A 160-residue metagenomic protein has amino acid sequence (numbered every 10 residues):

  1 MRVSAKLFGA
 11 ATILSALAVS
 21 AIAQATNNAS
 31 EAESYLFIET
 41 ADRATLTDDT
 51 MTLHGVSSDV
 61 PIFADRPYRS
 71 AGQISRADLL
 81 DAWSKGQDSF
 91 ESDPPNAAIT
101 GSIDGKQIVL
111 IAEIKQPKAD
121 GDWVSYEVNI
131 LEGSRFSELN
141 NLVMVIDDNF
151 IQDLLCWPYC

Functional and structural regions predicted by a protein language model:
M1-A10: Bacterial N-terminal signal peptides that target proteins for export
A10-A18: Bacterial N-terminal signal peptides
Q24-P67: N-terminal, charge-rich interaction modules
N28-A41, L46, D120-C160: C-terminal partner/receptor-binding element of secreted or periplasmic proteins
T52-H54, A98-T100, I111-E113, S125-E127 (+1 more regions): Soluble periplasmic/extracytoplasmic beta-strand elements of cell-envelope proteins
D59-G121: Mature extracytoplasmic domains of secretory-pathway proteins
